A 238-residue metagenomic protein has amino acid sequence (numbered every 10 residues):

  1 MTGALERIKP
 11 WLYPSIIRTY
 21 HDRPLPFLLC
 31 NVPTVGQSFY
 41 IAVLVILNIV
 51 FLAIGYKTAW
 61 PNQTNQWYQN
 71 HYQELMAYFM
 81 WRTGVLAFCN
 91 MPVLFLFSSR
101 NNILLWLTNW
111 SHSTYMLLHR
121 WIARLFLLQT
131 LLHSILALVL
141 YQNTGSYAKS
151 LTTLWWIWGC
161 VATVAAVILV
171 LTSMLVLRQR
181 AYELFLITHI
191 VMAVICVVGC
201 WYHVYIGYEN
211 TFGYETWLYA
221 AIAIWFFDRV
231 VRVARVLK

Functional and structural regions predicted by a protein language model:
M1-K238: FNR-like FAD-binding dehydrogenase module
